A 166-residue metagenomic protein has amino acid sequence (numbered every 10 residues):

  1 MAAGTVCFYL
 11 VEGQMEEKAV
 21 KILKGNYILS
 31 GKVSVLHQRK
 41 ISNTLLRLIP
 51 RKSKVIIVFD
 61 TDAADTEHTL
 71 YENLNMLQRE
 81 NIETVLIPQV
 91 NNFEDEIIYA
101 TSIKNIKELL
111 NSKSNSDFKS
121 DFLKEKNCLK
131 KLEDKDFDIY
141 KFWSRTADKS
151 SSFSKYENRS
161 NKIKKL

Functional and structural regions predicted by a protein language model:
A2-A3, E17-G31, T44-I56, A63-L166: C-terminal accessory helical subdomains adjacent to catalytic cores in phosphodiester- and nucleotide-handling enzymes
F8-E12: Short hydrophobic beta-strand that contains or immediately precedes a catalytic carboxylate
G13, T61: Residues immediately flanking
S34-V35: A short, aromatic/hydrophobic, helix- or strand-capping loop or linear motif that either lines the entrance/gate
I41: Nucleic-acid-processing active sites and adjacent nucleic-acid-binding tracks, predominantly divalent metal-dependent
